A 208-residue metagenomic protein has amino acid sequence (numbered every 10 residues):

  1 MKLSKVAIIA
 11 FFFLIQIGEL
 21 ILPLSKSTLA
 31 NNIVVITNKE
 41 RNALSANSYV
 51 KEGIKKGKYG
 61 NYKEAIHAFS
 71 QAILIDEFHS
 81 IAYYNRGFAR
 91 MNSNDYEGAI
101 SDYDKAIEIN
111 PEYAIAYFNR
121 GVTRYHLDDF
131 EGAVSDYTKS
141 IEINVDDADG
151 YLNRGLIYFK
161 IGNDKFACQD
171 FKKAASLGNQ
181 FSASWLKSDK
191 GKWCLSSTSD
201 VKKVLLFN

Functional and structural regions predicted by a protein language model:
K2-N208: Alpha-helical tetratricopeptide repeat
